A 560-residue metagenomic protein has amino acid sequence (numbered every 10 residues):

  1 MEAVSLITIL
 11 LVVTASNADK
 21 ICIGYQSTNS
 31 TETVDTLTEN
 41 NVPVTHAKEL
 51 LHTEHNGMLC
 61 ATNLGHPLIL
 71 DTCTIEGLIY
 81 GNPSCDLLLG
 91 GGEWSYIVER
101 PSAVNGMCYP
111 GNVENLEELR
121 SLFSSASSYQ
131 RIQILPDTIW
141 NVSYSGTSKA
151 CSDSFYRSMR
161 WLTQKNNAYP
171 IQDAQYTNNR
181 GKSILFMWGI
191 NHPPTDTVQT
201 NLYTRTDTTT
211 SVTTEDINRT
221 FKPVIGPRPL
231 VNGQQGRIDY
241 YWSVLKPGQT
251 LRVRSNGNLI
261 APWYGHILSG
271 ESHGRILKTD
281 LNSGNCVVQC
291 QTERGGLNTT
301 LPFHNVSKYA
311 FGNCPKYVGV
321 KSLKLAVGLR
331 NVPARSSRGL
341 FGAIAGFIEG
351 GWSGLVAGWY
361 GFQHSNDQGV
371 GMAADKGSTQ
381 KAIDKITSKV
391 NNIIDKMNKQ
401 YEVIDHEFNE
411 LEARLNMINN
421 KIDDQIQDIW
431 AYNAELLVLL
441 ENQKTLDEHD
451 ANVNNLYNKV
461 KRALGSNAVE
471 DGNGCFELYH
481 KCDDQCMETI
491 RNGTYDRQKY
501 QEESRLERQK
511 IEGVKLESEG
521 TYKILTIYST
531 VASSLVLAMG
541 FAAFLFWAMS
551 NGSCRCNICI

Functional and structural regions predicted by a protein language model:
E2-I560: Extracellular/luminal domains of secretory-pathway glycoproteins
